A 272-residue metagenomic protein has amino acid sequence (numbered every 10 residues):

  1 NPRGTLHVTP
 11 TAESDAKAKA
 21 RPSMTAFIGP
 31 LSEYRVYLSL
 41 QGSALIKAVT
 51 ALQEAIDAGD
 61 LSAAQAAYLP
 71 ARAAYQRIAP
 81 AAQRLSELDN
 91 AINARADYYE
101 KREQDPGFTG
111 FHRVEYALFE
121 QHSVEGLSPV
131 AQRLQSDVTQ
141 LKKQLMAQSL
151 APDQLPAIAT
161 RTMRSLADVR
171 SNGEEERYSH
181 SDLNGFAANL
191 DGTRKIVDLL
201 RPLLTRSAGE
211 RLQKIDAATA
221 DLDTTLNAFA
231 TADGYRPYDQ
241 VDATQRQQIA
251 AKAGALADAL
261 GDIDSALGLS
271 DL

Functional and structural regions predicted by a protein language model:
G4-L272: Mature extracytoplasmic or organellar-lumen-exposed domains after removal of signal/transit peptides
